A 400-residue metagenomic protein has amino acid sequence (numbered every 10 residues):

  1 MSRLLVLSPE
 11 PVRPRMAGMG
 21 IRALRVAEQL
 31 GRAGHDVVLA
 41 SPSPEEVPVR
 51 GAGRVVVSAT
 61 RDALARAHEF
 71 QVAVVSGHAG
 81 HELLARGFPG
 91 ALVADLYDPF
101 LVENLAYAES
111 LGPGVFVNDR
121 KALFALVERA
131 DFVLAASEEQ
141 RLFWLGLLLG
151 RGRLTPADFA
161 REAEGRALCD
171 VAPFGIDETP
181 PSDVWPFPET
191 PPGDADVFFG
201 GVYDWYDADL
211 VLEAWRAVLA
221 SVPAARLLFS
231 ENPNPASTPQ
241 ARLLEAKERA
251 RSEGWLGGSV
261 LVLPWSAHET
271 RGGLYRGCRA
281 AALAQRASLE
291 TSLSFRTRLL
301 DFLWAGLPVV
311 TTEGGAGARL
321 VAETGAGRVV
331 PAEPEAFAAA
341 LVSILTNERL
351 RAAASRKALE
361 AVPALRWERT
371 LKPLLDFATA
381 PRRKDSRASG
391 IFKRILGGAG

Functional and structural regions predicted by a protein language model:
M1-E46, V218-A220, G397-G400: N-terminal subdomain of nucleotide-sugar transferases
L5-S8, L134, I176-P180, P188-Y206 (+2 more regions): Conserved donor-binding/catalytic core segment of Leloir-type glycosyltransferases
A17, Y206, A267-L274, A281-L303 (+1 more regions): Nucleotide-sugar-dependent
G18, A332, R349-G390: A charged, aromatic-enriched C-terminal amphipathic alpha-helix characteristic of glycosyltransferases across folds
F88-A106, S110, V115-V117, V127 (+1 more regions): Active-site proximal beta-strand in glycosyltransferases
P113-V133, R141, G150, P156-A163: Membrane-proximal helix-turn-helix segments that form the acceptor-binding/catalytic region of lipid-linked
E231-P233, Q240-G273: Nucleotide-activated donor-binding/catalytic signature segment of Leloir-type glycosyltransferases, i.e., the conserved
E323-E335, S343-R349: Conserved acidic donor-binding segment of nucleotide-sugar-dependent glycosyltransferases
